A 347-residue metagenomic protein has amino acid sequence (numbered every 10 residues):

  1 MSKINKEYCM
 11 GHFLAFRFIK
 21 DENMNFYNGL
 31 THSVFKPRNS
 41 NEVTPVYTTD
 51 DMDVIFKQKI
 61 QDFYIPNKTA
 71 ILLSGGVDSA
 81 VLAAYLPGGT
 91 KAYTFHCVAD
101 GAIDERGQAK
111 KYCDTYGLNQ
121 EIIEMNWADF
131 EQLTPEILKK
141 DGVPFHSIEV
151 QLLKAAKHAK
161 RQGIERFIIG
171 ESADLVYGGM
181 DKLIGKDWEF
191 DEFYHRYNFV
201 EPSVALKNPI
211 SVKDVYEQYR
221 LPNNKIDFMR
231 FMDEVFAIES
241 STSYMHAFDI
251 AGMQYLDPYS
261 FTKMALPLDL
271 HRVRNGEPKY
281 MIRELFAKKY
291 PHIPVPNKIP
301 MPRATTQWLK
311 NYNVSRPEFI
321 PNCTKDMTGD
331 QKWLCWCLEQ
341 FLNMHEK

Functional and structural regions predicted by a protein language model:
M1-K68: RNA-binding accessory domains that recognize and position tRNA/RNA substrates
M1-N5, F26-R38, E42, I55 (+8 more regions): Hydrophobic transmembrane helix bundles of membrane-integrated enzymes that assemble and modify cell-envelope
K3-H12, N322-K347: Acidic, carboxylate-rich catalytic segments that either coordinate divalent cations
T49-I71, H158-I164, I238-T242, Q340 (+1 more regions): Phosphate/ATP-binding catalytic cores across multiple sugar-kinase/actin-like superfamilies, primarily ASKHA
N67-Y116, E121: ATP-dependent adenylation/pyrophosphate-handling site
R106-K140, I169-E171, V215: A conserved beta-strand->alpha-helix junction
F167, S172-W188, R230-D326: Mid-to-C-terminal catalytic subdomains of enzymes that bind/position adenosyl phosphate moieties or nucleic-acid
G178-A205: A mobile, often basic/glycine-rich helix-loop segment that functions as the active-site lid/recognition loop
